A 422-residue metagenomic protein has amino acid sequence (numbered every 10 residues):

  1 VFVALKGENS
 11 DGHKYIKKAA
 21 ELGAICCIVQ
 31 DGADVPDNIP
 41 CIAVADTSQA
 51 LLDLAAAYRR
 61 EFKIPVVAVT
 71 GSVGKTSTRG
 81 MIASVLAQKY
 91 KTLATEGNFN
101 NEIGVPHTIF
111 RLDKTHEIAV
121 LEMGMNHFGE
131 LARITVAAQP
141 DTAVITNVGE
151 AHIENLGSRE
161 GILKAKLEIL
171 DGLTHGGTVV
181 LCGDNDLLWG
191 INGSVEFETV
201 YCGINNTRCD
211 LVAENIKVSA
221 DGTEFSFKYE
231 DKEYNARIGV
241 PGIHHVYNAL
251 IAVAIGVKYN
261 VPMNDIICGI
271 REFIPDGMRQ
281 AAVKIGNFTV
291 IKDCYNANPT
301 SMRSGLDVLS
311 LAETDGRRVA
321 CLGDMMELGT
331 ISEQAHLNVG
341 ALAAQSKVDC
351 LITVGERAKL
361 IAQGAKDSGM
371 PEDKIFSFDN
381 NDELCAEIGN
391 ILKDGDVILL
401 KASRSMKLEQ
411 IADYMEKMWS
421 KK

Functional and structural regions predicted by a protein language model:
V1-D53, A312-T314, A341-L342, S346-E356 (+1 more regions): N-terminal leader/targeting and accessory segments in enzymes
L5-S10, D276, C294-M370, K421-K422: Active-site beta-alpha connecting loops in nucleotide-dependent enzymes
A20, V29-N38, V144-T289, G316 (+3 more regions): Acidic, Mg2+-coordinating active-site environments of NTP-dependent enzymes
C41-D46, K374-L384: Short acidic-hydrophobic, aromatic-tinged amphipathic segments that line or gate anion-handling sites
A50-V179, G183, W189-V195, G256 (+2 more regions): Phosphate-binding loop of NTP-binding sites
V69, K75, G277-A281, V397 (+1 more regions): ATP-dependent carboxylate/acyl-activation modules
E150-L156, I291, M325-G329, L400: A short acidic, helix-capping loop that chelates divalent metal ions and anchors anionic groups
